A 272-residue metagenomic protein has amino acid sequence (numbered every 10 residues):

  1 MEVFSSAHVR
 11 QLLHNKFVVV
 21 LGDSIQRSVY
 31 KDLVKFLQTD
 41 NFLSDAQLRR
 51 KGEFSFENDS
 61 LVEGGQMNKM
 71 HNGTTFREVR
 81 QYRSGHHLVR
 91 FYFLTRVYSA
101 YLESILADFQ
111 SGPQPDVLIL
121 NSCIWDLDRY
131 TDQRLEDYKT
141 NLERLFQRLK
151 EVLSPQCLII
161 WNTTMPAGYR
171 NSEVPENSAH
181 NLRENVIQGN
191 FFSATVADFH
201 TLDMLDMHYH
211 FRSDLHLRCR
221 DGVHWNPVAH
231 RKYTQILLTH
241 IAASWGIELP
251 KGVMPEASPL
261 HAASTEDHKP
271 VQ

Functional and structural regions predicted by a protein language model:
F4-L13: A short acidic-Thr-Gly-centered motif at the start of a beta-strand
S5, G65-N68, Y209-H210: Intrinsically disordered, low-complexity segments enriched in polar/charged residues with Gly/Pro, especially when
F17-E136: Conserved SGNH/GDSL esterase-like catalytic core that processes O-acyl groups on lipids and polysaccharides
L88, Y92-Q272: Alpha-helical cap/lid subdomain in secreted, periplasmic, or secretory-pathway luminal O-acyl-processing enzymes
